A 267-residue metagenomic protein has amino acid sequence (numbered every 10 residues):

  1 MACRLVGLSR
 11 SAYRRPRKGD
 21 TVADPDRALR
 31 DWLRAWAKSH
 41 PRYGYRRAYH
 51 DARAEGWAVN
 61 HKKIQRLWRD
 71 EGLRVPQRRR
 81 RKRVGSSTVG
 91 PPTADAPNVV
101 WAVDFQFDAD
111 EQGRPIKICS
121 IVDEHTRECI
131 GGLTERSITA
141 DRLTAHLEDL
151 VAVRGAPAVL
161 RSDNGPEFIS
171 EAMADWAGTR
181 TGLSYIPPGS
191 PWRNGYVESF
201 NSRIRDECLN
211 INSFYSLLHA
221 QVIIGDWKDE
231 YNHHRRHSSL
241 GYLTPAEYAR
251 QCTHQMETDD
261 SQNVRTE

Functional and structural regions predicted by a protein language model:
M1-E267: Charged DNA-binding/catalytic regions of mobile-element recombinases
